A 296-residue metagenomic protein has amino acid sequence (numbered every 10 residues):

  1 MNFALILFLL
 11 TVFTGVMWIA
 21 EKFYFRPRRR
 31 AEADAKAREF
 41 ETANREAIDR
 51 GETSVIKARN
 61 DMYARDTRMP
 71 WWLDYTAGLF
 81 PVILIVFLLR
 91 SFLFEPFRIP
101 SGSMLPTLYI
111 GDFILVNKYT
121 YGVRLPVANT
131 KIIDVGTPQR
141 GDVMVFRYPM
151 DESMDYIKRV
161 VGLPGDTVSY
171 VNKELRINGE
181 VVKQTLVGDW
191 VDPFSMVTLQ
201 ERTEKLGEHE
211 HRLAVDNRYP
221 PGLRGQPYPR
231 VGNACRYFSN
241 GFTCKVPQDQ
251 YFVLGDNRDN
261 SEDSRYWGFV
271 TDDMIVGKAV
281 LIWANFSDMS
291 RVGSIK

Functional and structural regions predicted by a protein language model:
N2-G51, K57-W72, F97-R98, P106-K296: Soluble "head" domains of membrane/secretory-pathway proteins
G15, G78-F92: Hydrophobic membrane-insertion alpha-helices, especially the h-region of bacterial N-terminal signal peptides
S91-G102: Aromatic-capped interface at the extracytoplasmic side of an N-terminal signal-anchor transmembrane helix
